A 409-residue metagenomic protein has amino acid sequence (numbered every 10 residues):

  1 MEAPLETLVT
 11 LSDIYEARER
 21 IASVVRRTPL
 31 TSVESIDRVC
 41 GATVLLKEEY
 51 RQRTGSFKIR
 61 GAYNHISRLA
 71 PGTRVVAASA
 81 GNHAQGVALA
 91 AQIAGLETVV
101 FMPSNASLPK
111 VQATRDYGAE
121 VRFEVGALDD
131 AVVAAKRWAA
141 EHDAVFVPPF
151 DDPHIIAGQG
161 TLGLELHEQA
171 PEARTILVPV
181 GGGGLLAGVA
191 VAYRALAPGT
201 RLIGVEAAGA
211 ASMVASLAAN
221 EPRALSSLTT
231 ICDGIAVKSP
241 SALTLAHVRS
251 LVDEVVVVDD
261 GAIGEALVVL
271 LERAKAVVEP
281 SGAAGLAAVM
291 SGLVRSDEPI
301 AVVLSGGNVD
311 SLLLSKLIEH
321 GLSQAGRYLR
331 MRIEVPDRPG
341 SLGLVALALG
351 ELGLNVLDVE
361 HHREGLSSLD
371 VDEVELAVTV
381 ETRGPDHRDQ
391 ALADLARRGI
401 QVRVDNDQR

Functional and structural regions predicted by a protein language model:
M1-R409: PLP-dependent amino-acid enzyme catalytic core
